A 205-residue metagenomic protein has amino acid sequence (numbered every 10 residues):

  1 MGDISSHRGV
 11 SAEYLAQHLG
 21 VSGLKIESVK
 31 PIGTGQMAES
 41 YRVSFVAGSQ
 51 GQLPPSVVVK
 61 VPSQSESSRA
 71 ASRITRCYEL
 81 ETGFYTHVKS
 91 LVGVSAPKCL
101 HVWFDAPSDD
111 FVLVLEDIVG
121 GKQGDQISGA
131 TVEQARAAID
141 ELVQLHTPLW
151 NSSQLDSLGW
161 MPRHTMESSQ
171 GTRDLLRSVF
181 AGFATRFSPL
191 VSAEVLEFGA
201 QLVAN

Functional and structural regions predicted by a protein language model:
M1-F111: Conserved NTP-binding catalytic cores of kinases and kinase-like/nucleotidyltransferase enzymes across multiple kinase
A16, V43, A47, L80 (+8 more regions): Intrinsically disordered, low-complexity regions enriched in small/polar residues
S44, V114-E116, Q126: Beta-strand residues in well-ordered beta-sheet regions across diverse protein folds
P62-E66, G120-D125: A short small-residue
D110-G121: Conserved short submotifs of the Hanks-type protein kinase catalytic core that shape the nucleotide-binding pocket
K122-N205: ATP-dependent phospho-/nucleotidyl transfer catalytic cores
